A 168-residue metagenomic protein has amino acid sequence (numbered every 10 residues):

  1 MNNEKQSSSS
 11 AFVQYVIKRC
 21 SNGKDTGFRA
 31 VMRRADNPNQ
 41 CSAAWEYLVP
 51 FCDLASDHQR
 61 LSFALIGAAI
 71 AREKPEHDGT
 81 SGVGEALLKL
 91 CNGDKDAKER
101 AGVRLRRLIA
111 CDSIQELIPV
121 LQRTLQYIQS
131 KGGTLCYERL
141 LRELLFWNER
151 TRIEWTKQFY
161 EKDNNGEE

Functional and structural regions predicted by a protein language model:
N2, S8-L65, P75-E168: Basic, alpha-helical nucleic-acid-binding regions used in initiation and control of genome expression
A68: Basic amphipathic recognition helices
